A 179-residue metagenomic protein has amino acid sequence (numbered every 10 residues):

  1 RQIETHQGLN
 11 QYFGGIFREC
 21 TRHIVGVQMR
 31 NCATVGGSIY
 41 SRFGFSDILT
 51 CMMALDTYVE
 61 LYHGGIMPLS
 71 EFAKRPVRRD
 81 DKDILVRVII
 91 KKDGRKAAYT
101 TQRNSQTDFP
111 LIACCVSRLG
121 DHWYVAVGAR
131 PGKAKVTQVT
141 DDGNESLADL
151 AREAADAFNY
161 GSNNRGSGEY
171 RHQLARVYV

Functional and structural regions predicted by a protein language model:
R1-V179: C-terminal structural segment of proteins
